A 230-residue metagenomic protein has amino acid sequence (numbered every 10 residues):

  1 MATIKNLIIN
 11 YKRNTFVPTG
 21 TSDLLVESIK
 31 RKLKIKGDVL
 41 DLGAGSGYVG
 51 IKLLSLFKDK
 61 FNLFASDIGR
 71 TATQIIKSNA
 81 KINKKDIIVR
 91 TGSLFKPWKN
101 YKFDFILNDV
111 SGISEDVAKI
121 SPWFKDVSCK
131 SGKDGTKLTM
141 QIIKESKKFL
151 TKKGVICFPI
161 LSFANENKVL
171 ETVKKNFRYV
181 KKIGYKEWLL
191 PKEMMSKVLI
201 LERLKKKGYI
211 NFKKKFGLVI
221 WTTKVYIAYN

Functional and structural regions predicted by a protein language model:
M1-L56, K205-Y229: SAM-dependent Rossmann-like transferase core, predominantly class I methyltransferases with a strong bias toward
I9, I87-V89, V180: Generic structural signal for residues in well-ordered beta-strands
V17, Y48, R70-T71, K137 (+1 more regions): Short alpha-helical
D23-Y101, F105-K119: Conserved SAM/SAH cofactor-binding pocket of Class I
F103, V117-S121, V169-L170, K192-S196: Short aromatic-enriched loop/helix-cap "lid" or pocket-rim segments at secondary-structure transitions that line
N108-T139: Mobile active-site "lid"/loop adjacent to the S-adenosyl-L-methionine
T136-M194: Conserved Class I SAM-dependent methyltransferase catalytic core
E166, R178-I227: Class I S-adenosyl-L-methionine
